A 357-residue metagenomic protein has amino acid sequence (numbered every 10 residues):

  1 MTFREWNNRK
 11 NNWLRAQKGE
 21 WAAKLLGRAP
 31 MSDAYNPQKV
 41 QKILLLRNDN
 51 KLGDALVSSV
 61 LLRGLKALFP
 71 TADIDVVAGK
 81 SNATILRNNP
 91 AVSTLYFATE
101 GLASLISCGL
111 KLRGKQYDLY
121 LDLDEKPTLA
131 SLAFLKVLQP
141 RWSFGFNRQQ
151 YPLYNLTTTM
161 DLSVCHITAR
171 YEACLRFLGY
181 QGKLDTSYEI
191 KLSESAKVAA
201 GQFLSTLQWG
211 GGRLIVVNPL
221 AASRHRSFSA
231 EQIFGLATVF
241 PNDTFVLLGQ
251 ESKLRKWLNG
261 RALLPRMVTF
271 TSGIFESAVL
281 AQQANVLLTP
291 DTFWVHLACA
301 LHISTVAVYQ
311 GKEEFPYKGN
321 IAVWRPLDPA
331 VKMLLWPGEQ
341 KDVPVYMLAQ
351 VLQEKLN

Functional and structural regions predicted by a protein language model:
M1-N357: Catalytic machinery of carbohydrate-active enzymes, primarily nucleotide-sugar-dependent glycosyltransferases
